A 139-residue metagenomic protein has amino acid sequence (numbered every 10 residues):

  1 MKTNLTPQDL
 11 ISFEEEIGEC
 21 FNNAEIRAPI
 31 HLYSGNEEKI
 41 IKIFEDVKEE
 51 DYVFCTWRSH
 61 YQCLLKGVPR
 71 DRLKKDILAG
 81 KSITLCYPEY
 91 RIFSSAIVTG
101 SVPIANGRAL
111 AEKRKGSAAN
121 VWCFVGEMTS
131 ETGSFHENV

Functional and structural regions predicted by a protein language model:
M1-P29: Cofactor-/ligand-binding subdomain signature composed of acidic, glycine-rich, tryptophan-containing flexible loops
G18, A24-V139: Cofactor-binding active-site loop characterized by glycine-rich and histidine/acidic residues
